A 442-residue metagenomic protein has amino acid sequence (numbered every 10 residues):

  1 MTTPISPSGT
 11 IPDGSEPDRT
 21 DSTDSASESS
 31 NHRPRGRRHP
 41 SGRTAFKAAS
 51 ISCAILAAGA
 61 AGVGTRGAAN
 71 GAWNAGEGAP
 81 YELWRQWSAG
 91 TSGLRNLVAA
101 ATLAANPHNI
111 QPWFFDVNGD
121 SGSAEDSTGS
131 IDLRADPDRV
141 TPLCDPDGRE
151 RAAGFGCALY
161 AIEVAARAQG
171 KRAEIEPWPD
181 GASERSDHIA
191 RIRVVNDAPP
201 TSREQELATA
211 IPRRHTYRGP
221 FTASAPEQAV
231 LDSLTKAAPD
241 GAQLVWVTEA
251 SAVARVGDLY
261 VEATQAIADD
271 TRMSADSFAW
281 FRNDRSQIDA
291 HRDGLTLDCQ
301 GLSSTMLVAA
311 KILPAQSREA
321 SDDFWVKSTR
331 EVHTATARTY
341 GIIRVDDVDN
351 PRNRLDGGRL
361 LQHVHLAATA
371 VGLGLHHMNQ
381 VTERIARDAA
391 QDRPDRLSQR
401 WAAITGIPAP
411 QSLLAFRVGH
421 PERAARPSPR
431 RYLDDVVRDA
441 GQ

Functional and structural regions predicted by a protein language model:
T2-Q442: Acidic, surface-exposed loops and disordered segments
